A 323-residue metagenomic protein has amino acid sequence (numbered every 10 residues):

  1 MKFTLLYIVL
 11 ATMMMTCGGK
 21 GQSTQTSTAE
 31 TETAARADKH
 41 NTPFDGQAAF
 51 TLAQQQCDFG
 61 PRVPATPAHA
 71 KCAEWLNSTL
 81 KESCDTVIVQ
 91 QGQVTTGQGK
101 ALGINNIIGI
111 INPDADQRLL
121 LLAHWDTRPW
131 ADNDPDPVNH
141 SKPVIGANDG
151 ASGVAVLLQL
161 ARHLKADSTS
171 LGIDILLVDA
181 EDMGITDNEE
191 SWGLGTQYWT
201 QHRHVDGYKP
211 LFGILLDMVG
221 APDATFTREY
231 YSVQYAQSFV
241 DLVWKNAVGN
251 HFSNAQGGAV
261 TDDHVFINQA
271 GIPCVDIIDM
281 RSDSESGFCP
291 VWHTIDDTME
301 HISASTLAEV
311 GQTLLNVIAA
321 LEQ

Functional and structural regions predicted by a protein language model:
M13-C17: C-terminal motif of bacterial Sec signal peptides marking the signal peptidase cleavage site
G19-E30: Bacterial Sec signal peptide processing site at the extreme N-terminus
E30-A73, S83, S286-T298: N-terminal capping segment at the start of a domain
G46-L52, F59, S83, A101 (+5 more regions): Catalytic-core environment of secreted peptidases
Q55-D114: A non-catalytic alpha/beta surface segment that caps or lines the substrate-entry region of metallo-dependent hydrolase
V63-P64, Q93-T95, D114-A115, W125-P129 (+5 more regions): Solvent-exposed loop/turn segments at secondary-structure junctions within structured extracellular/periplasmic domains
A101, F212, A221-Q323: Active-site-adjacent substrate-binding region of metalloamidase/peptidase-like peptide-processing proteins
S141-S238, L242, H251-A259: Acidic/histidine-rich catalytic neighborhood of metal-dependent amide-processing enzymes
